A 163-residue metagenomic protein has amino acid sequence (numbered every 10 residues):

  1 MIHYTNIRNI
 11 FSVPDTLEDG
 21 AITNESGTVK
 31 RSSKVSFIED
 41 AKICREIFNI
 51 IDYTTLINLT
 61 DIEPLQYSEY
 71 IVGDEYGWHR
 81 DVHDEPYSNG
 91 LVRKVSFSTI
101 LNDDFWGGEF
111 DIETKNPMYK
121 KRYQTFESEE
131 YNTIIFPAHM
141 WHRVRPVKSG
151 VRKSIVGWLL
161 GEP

Functional and structural regions predicted by a protein language model:
M1-L59, Q66, E75: Non-heme Fe(II)/2-oxoglutarate
I38-P163: Catalytic core of non-heme Fe(II) oxygenases with the double-stranded beta-helix
